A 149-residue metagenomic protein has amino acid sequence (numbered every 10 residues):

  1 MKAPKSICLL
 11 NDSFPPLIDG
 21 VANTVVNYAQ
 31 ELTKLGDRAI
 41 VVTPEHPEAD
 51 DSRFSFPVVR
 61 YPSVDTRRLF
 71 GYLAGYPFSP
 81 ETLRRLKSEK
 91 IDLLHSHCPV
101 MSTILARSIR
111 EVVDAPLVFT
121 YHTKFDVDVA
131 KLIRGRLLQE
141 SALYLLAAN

Functional and structural regions predicted by a protein language model:
M1-P62, L86-E89: N-terminal subdomain of nucleotide-sugar transferases
I7, L93, R110-V129, S141: Active-site proximal beta-strand in glycosyltransferases
L17-D19, L69-A74, H95-S96, I133-Q139: Short, flexible loop segments at the rims of nucleotide/cofactor-binding pockets, characterized by
V42, S96-H97, T120: Structural motif
R53, A106-I109, L132: Short amphipathic alpha-helical segments
D65-S96, M101-S108, V112, L145: An amphipathic, basic-hydrophobic alpha-helix
T66-L69, D126-K131: A short acidic, helix-capping loop that chelates divalent metal ions and anchors anionic groups
V112, L138-N149: Membrane-proximal helix-turn-helix segments that form the acceptor-binding/catalytic region of lipid-linked
